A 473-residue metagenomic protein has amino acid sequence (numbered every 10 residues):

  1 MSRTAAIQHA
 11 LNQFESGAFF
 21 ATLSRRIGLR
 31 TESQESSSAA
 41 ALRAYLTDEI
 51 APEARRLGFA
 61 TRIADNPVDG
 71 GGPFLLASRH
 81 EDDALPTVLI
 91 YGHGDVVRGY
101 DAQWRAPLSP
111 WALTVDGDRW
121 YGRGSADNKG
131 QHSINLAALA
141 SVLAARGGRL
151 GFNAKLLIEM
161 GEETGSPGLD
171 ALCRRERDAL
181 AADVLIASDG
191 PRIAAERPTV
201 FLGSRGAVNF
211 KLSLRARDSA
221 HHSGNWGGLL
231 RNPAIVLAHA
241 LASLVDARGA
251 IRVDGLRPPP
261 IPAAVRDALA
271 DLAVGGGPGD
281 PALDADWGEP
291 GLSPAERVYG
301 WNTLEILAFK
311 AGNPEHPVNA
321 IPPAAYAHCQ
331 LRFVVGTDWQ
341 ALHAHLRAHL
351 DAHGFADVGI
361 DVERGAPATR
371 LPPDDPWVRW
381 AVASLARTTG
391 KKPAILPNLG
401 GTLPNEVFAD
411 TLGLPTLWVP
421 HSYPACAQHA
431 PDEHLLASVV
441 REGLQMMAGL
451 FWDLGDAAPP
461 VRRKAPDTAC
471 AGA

Functional and structural regions predicted by a protein language model:
S2-D101, A324-Y326: N-terminal helical capping/dimerization or prosegment-like subdomains of hydrolases acting on amide or phosphate bonds
D83-A84, A194-A195, I251-H316, A320-A324 (+4 more regions): An extended, acidic, His-containing surface patch that forms the Zn2+-binding/catalytic region of metallohydrolases
L85-K155, E442: Active-site metal-coordination/substrate-binding segment of hydrolases, especially metallo-dependent peptidases
G94-D95, L244-R248, R347-A356: A common structural junction motif
G94-V96, R119, L157-S166, S188-R192 (+3 more regions): Acidic, glycine-rich active-site loops and adjacent beta-strand->loop/helix elements that engage anionic groups
G124-G203, R462: Acidic/histidine-rich catalytic neighborhood of metal-dependent amide-processing enzymes
F201-R215, L417-H421: Flexible glycine/proline-rich, aromatic-decorated loop/lid segments
G227-G249: A short core secondary-structure module
